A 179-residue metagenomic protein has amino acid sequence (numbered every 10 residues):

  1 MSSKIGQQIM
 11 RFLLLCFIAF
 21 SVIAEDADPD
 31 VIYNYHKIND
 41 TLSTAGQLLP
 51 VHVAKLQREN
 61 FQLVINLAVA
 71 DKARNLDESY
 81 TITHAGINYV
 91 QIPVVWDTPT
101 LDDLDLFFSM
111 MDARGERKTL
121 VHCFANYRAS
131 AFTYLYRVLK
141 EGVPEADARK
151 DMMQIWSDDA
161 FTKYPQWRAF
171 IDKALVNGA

Functional and structural regions predicted by a protein language model:
M1-Q7: N-terminal secretory signal peptides that target proteins for export/translocation
Q7-L15: Sec-dependent signal peptide recognition, specifically the positively charged N-region followed immediately by
A19-S21: N-terminal signal peptide c-region/cleavage motif recognized by signal peptidases
A24-T119, Y134-A179: Cys-dependent protein tyrosine phosphatase-like superfamily
T119-S130: A phosphate-binding catalytic loop at a beta-strand-loop-alpha-helix junction that coordinates phosphoryl groups
